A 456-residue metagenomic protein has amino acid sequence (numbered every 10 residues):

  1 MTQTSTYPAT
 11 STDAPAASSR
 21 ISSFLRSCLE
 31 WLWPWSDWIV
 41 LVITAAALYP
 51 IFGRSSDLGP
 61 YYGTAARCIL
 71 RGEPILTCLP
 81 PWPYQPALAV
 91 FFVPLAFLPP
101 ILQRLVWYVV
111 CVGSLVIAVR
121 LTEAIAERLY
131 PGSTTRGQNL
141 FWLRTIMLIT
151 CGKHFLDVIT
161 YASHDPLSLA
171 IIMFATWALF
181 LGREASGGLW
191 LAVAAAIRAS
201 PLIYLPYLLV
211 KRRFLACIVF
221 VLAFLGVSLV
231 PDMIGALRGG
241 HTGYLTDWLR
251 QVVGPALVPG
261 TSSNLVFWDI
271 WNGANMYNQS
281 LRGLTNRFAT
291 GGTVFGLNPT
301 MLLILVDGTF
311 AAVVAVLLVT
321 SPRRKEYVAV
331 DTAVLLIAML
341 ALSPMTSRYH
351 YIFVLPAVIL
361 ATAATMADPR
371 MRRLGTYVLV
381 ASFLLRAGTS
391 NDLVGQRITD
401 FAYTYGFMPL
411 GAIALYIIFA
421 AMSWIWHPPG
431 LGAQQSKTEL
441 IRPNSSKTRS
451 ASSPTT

Functional and structural regions predicted by a protein language model:
T2-A185, F214-R348, G432-S436, I441 (+1 more regions): Primarily membrane-embedded glycan-assembly and transfer machineries that use lipid-linked glycans
V109-S114, P166-I171, A194-S200, V221 (+2 more regions): Membrane-embedded alpha-helical segments of multi-pass membrane proteins, especially the transmembrane helices
A185-L209, L335-L342: Membrane-interface alpha helices of multi-pass inner-membrane proteins
V210-L222, P369-Y377: Membrane-interfacial entry segments at the cytosolic side of transmembrane helices
S347-A363: Hydrophobic/aromatic-rich transmembrane helices and adjacent perimembrane loops
L360-K447: Aromatic-enriched
N444, S452-T456: Long, intrinsically disordered, low-complexity regulatory segments adjacent to structured domains
